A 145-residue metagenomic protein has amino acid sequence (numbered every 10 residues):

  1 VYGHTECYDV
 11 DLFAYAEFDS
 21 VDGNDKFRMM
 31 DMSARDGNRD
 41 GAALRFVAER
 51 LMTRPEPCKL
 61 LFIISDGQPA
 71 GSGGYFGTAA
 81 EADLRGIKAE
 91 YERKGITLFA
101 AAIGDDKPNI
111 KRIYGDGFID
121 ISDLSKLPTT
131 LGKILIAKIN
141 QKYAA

Functional and structural regions predicted by a protein language model:
V1-A145: Acidic, glycine-rich A-domain
